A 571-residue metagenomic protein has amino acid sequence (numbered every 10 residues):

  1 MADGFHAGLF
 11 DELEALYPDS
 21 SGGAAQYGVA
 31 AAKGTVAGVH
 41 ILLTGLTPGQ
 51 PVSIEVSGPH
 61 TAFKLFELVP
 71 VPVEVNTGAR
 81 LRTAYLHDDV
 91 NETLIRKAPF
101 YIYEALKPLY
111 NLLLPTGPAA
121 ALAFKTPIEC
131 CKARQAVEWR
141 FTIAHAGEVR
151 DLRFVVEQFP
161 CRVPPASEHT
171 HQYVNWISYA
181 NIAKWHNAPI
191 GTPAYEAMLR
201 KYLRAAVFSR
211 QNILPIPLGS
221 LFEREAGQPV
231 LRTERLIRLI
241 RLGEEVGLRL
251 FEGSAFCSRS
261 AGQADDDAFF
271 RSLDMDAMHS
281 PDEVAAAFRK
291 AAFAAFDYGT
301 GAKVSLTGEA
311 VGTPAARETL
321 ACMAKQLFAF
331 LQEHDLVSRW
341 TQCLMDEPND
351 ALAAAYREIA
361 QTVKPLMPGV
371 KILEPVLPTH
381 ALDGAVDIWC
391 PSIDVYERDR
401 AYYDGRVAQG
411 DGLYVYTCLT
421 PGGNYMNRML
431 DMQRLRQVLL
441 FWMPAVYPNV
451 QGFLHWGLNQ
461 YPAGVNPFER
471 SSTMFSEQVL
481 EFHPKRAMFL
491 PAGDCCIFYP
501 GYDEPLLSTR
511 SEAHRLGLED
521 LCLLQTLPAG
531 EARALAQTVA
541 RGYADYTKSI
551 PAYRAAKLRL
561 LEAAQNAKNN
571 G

Functional and structural regions predicted by a protein language model:
D3-G23, T47-A123: Surface-exposed binding patches on compact interaction domains or structured appendages
G23, G34-H40, C131-R140: Short, solvent-exposed loop/turn segments enriched in Ser/Thr/Gly
P72, T83, H87-P115, P127-I128 (+6 more regions): Aromatic-lined carbohydrate-binding surfaces of glycoside hydrolases
L122-K132: Short, hydrophobic beta-strand segments
F293-G312, A316, L320-Y356, Q361-L377 (+1 more regions): Catalytic domains of carbohydrate-active enzymes that cleave complex glycans
G369-L377, G384-E397, Y425-M443: Extracellular glycoside hydrolase catalytic/binding regions
A408-R434: Active-site clefts of carbohydrate-active enzymes
M432-L480, P484: Substrate-binding cleft of secreted/luminal carbohydrate-active enzymes
